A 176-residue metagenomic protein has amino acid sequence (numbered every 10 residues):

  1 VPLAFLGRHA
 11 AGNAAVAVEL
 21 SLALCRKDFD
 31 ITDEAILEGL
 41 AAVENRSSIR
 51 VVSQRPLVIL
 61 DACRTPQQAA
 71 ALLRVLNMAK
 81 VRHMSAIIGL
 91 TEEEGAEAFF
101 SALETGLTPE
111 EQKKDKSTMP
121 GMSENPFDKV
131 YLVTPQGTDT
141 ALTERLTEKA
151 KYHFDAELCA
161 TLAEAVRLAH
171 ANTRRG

Functional and structural regions predicted by a protein language model:
V1-K129: Nucleotide phosphate-binding/pyrophosphate-handling subdomain across enzymes that bind or process nucleotide phosphates
L57-V58, A98-R175: C-terminal helical cap/extension that packs against the catalytic core of soluble nucleotide-cofactor enzymes
